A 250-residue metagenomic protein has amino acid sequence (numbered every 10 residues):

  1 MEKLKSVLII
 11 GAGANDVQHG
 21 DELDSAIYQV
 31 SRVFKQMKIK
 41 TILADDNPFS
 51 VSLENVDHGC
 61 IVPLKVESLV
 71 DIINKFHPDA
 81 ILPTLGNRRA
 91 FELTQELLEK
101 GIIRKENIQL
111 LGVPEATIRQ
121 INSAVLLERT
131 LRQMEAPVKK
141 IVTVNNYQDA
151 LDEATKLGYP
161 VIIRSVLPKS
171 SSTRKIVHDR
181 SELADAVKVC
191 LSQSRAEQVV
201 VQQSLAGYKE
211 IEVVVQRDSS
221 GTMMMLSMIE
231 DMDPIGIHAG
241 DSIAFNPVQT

Functional and structural regions predicted by a protein language model:
M1-A136, N145-D152: ATP-binding N-terminal substructure of ATP-dependent carboxylate-amine bond-forming enzymes
L8-I9, D16, I42-L43, C60 (+8 more regions): Structured core elements
G13, N87-R89, L167-K169, L205-K209 (+2 more regions): Glycine-rich beta-alpha junction loops
D16-Q18, S170-S171, H238: Short small-residue beta-strand/loop micro-motif enriched in glycine and branched aliphatics
N74, I118-V199, A206, R217-T222 (+1 more regions): Active-site nucleotide/adenylate-binding loops and adjacent lid/helix of ATP-dependent enzymes
L111-A116, S171-K175, G240-Q249: Short beta-alpha connecting loops at secondary-structure transitions that line or flank enzyme active sites
S181, R217-T250: ATP-dependent carboxylate/phosphate-activation module, predominantly the ATP-grasp catalytic core and closely related
